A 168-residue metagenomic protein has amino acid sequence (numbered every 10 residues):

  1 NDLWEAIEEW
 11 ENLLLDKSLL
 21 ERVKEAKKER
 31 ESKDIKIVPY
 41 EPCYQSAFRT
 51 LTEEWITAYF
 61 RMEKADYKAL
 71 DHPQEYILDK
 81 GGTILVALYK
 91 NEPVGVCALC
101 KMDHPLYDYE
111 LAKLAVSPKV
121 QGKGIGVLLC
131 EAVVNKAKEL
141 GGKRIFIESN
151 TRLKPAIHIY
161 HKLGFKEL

Functional and structural regions predicted by a protein language model:
N1-E9, E54, A58, I159: Short, solvent-exposed amphipathic helices
E9, D16-C43: Conserved N-terminal entry element of GNAT/NAT acetyltransferase domains
K33-I35, P39-A112, S117-K119, C130-A132 (+2 more regions): Acetyl-CoA-dependent GNAT
Q121, I147-A156: Conserved beta-strand-loop-alpha-helix junction that forms the acyl-donor binding cleft
A137-S149: Conserved GNAT acetyl-CoA-binding A-motif
Y160, F165: Conserved active-site tyrosine of GNAT-family acetyltransferases
